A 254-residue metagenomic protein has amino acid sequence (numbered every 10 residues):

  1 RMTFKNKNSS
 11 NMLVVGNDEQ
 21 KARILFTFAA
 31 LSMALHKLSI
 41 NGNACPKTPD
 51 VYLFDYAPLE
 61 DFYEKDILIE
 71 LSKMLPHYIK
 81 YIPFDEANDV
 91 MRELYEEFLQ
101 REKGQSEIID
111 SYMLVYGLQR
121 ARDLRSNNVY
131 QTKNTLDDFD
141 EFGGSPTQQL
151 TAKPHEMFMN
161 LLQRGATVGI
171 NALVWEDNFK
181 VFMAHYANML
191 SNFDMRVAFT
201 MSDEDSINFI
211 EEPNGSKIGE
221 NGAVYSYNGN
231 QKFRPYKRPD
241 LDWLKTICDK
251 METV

Functional and structural regions predicted by a protein language model:
R1-I218, G229, E252-T253: P-loop NTPase catalytic phosphate-binding loop
K217-E252: Conserved AAA+ ATPase small/helical "lid" subdomain
